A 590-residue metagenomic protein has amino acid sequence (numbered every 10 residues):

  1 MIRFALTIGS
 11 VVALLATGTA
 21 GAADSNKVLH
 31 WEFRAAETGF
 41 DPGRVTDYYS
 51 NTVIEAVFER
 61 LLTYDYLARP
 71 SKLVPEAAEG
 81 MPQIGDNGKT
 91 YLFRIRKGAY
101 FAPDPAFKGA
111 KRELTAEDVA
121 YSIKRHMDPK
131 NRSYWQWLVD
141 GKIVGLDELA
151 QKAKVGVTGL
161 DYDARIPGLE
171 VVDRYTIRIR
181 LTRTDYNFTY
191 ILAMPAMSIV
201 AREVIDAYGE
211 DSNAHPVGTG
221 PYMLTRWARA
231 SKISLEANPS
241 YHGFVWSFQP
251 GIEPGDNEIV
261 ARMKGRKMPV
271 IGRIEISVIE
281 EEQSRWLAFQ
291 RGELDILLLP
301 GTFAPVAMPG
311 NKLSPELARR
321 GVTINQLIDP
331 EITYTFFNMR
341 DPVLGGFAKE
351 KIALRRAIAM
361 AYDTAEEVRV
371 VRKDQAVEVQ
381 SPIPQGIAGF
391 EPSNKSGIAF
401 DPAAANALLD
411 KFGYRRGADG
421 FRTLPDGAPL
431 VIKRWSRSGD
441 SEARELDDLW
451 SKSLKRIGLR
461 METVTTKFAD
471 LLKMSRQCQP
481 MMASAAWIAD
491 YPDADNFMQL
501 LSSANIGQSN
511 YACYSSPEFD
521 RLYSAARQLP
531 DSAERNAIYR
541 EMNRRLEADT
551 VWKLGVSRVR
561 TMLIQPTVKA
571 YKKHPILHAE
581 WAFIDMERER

Functional and structural regions predicted by a protein language model:
M1-I2: N-terminal secretory signal peptides that target proteins for export/translocation
A5-A16: Bacterial N-terminal signal peptides
G18-A22: Sec/Tat signal peptide C-region and signal peptidase I cleavage site
E32-D86, V217: N-terminal lobe/hinge region of extracytoplasmic solute-binding protein
Y66-L67, T90-L92, R96-R132, R165-L169 (+8 more regions): Extracytoplasmic/periplasmic ligand-capture domains
G85-N87, D173, R229: Residue-level recognition of beta-strand termini and adjacent short loop/turns
W135-V157, Y162-L192: Non-catalytic accessory/assembly modules
G555: Active-site-proximal polar cores
